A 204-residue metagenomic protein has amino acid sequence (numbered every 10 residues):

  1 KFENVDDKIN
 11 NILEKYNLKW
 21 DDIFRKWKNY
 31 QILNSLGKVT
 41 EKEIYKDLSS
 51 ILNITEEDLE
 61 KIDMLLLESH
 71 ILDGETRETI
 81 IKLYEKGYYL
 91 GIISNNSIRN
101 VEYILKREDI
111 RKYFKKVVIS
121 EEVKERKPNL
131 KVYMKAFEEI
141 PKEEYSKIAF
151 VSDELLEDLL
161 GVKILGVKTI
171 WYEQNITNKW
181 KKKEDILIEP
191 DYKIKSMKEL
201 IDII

Functional and structural regions predicted by a protein language model:
K1-K86, S97-R99: N-terminal helical cap/lid subdomain that shapes the substrate entry/recognition surface in HAD-like hydrolases
E56, I81-Y84, I93, S97-I204: Asp-based, Mg2+/Mn2+-dependent phosphohydrolase catalytic module
